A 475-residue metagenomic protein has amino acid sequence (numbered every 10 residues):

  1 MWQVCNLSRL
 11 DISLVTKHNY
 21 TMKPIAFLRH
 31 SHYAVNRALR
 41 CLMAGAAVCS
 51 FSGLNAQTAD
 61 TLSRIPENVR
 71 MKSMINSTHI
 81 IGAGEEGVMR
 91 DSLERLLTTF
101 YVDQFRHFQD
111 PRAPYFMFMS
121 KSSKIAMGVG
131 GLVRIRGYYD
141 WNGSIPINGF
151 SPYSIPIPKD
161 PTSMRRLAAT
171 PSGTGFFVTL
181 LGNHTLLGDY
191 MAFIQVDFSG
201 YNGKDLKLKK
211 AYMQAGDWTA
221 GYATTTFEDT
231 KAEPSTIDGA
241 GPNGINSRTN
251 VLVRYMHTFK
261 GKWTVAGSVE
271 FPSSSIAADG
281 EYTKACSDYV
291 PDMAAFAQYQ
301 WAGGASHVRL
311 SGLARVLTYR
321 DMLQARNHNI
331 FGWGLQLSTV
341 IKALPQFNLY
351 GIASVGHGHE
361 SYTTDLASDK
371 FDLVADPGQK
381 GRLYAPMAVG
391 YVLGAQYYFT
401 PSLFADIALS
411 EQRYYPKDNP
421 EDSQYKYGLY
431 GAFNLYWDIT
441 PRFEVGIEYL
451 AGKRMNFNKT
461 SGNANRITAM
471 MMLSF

Functional and structural regions predicted by a protein language model:
M1-T61: Bacterial Sec-dependent N-terminal signal peptides
K23, F27, N55-W141: N-terminal periplasmic/intermembrane-space "pro-region" immediately following the signal or transit peptide
S120-G149, P161-S274, Y289, A294 (+3 more regions): Outer membrane beta-barrel
K121, R166-A168, N202-D205, G241-S247 (+7 more regions): Replace "Gram-negative outer membrane beta-barrel proteins" with "bacterial and organellar outer membrane beta-barrel
D140, N183, D197-G203, F227-D229 (+6 more regions): Sequence/structural signature of outer-membrane beta-barrel proteins
N148-P158, F371-P377: Surface-exposed loop/turn segments flanking beta-strands in extracellular/periplasmic regions
Y299-N419, Y425: Detector for outer-membrane/organellar transmembrane beta-barrel domains, recognizing the amphipathic beta-strand
W437-I439, N463-F475: Outer-membrane beta-barrel "beta-signal"
